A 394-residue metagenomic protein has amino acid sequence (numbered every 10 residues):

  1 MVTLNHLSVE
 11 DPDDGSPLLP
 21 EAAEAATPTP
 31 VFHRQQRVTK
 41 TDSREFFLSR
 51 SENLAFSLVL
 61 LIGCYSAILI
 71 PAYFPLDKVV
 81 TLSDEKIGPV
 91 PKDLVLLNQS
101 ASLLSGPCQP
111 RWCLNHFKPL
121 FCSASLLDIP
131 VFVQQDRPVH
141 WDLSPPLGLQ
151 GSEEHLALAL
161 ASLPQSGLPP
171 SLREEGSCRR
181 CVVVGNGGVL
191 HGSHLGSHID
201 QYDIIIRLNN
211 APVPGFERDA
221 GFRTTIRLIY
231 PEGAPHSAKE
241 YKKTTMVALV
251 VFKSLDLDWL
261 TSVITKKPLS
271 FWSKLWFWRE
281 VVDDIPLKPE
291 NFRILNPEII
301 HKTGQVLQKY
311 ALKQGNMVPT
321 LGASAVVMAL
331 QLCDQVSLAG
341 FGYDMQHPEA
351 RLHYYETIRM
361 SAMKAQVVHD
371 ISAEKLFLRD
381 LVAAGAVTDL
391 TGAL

Functional and structural regions predicted by a protein language model:
V2-L394: Metal-ion/cofactor- or nucleotide/acyl-coenzyme-handling active-site neighborhoods
